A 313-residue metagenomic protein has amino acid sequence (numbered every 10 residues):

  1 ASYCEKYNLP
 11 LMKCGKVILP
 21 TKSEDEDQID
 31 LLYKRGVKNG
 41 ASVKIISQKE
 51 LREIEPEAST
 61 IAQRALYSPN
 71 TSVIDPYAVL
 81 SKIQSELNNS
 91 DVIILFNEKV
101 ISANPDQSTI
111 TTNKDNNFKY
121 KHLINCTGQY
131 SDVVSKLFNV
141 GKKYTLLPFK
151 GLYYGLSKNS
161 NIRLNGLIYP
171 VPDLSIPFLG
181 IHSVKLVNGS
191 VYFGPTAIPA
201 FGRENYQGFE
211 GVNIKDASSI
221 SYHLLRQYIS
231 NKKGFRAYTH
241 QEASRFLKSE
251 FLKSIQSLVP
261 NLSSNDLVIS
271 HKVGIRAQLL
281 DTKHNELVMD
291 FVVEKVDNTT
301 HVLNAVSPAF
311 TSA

Functional and structural regions predicted by a protein language model:
A1, K6-K13, A200-A237: Glycine-rich active-site loop/strand segments that organize a redox cofactor
A1-E50, Q63, G202, G211-V212: Dinucleotide-binding Rossmann-like beta1-alpha1 core, especially the glycine-rich loop that anchors the ADP
L11-C14, K143-F149, L262-V273: A short coil-to-beta-strand element that immediately follows conserved catalytic motifs
L19-Q28, L66-S85, L95, T239-E250 (+1 more regions): Short beta-strand to alpha-helix junction loop
T21, T127-G128, L303: Glycine-rich, N-terminal phosphate-binding loop of Rossmann-like dinucleotide-binding domains
A65-H122, C126-V133, S312-A313: Helical element adjacent to the flavin cofactor pocket in flavoenzyme catalytic cores
A103-I214: Flavin-dependent oxidoreductases
L224-A313: C-terminal catalytic lobe of FAD-dependent flavoproteins
